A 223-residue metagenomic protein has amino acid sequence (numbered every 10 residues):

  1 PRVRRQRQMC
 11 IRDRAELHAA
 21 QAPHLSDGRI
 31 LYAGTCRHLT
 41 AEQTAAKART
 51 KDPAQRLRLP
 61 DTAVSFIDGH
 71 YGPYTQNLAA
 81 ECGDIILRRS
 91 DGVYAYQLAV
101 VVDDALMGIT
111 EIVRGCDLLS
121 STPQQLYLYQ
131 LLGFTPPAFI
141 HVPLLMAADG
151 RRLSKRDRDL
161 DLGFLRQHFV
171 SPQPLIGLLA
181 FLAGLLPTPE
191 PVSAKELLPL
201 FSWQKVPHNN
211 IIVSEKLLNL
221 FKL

Functional and structural regions predicted by a protein language model:
P1-I11: Single conserved hydrophobic/aromatic residue that forms the stacking wall/gate of nucleotide- or nucleobase-binding
R12, S120-P123, V170, P174 (+1 more regions): Generic recognition of stable, solvent-exposed alpha-helical segments in well-folded globular domains
R14-K155, D161-R166, L217-L223: Active-site cores that bind ATP or allylic diphosphates and position pyrophosphate for catalysis
D52-Q55, L186, E190, A194 (+2 more regions): Aromatic-residue-lined binding/catalytic grooves and analogous aromatic/hydrophobic interfacial grooves in multimeric
M107, G133-F134, A183-E190: Short helix-capping/linker segments at secondary-structure and domain boundaries
Y127-L128, L178, E196: Generic structural signal for isolated residues within well-ordered alpha-helices
H141-D149, F181-L182, S193-L198: Small/polar glycine-rich anion-binding or flexible loop at a beta-alpha turn
K155-P187: A hydrophobic, small-residue-rich beta->alpha segment in the mid-to-C-terminal subdomain of diverse proteins
